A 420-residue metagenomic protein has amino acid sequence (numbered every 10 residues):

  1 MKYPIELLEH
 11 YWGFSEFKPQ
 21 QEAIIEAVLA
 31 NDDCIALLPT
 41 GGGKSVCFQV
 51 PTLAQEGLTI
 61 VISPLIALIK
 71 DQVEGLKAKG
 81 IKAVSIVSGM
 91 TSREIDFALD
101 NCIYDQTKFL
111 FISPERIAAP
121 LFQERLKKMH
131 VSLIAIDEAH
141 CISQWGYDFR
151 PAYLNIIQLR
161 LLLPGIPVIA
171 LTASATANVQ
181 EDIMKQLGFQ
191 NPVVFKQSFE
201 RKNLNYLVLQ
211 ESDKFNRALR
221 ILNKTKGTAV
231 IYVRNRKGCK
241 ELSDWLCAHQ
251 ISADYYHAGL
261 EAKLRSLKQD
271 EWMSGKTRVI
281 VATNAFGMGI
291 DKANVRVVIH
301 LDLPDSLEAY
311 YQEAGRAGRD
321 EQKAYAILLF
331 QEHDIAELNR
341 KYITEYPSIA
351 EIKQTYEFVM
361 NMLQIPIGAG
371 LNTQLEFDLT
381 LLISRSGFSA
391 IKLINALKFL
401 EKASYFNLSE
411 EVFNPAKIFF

Functional and structural regions predicted by a protein language model:
K2-Y11, S15-P19, A23-S45, T52-Q55 (+2 more regions): Helicase motor core with emphasis on the C-terminal RecA-like subdomain
